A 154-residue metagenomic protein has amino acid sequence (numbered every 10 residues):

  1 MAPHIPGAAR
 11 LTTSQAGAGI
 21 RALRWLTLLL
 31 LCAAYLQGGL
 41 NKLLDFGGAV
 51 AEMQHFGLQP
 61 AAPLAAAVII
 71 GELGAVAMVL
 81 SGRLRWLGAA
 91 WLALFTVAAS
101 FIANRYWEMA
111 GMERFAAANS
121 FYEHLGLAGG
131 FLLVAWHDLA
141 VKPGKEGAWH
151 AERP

Functional and structural regions predicted by a protein language model:
M1-L44, A62-I70, G74, L80-P154: Extended, low-polarity transmembrane helix blocks
F46-Q59: Short juxtamembrane and helix-loop transition motifs at transmembrane-helix boundaries in membrane proteins
